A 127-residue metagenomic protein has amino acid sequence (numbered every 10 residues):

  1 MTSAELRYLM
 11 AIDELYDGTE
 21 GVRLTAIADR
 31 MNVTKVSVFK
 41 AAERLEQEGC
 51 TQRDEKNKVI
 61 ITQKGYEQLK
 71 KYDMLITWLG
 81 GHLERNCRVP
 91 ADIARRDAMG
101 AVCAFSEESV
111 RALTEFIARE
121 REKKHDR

Functional and structural regions predicted by a protein language model:
M1-V33: N-terminal helix-turn-helix DNA-binding core of bacterial DNA-binding proteins
D29, E46-Q47, R85: Alpha-helical residues within the helix-turn-helix
V36, D92: Key DNA-contact positions within bacterial/archaeal DNA-binding proteins
E46-D54: A short, conserved structural fragment
N57-L75: Basic, amphipathic "hinge/linker" alpha-helix immediately C-terminal to the N-terminal HTH DNA-binding motif
R96-R127: C-terminal regulatory/oligomerization modules of transcriptional regulators
